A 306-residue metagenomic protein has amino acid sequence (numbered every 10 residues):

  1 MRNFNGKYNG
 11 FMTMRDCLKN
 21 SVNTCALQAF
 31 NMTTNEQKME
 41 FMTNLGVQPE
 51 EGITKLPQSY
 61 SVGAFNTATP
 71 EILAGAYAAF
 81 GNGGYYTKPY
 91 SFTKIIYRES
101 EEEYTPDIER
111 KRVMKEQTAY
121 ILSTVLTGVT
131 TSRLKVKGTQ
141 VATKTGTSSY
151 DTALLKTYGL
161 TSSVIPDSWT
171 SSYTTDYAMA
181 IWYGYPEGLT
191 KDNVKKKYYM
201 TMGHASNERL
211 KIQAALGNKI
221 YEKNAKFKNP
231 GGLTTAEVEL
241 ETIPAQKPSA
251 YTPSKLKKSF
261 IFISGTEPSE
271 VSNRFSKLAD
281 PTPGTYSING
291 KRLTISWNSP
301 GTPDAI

Functional and structural regions predicted by a protein language model:
M1, C17, G75-F80, L122 (+2 more regions): Active-site SXXK
M1-E36, E99-G128: Conserved catalytic neighborhood of penicillin-recognizing serine enzymes
R2, N9-F11, K19-A26, T54-V62 (+6 more regions): Flexible glycine/proline-enriched surface loops and loop-helix/loop-strand junctions
T13, C25-Q28, Q37-F41, I72-G75 (+4 more regions): Extracytoplasmic/secreted proteins, especially bacterial periplasmic and envelope-associated proteins
T33-E50: Short, charged, amphipathic alpha-helices and their helix-cap/turn boundaries
V47-E102, V113, G146, T161-S162 (+3 more regions): Active-site-proximal helix/loop microenvironment of the serine DD-peptidase/beta-lactamase transpeptidase fold
I53-L56, A79-V125, Y185-S206, E222-K247: Conserved active-site-proximal loop/helix segments of enzymes involved in bacterial cell-wall and related
V141-I306: Soluble, non-transmembrane domains of envelope/secretory-pathway proteins that act on or interact with carbohydrate
